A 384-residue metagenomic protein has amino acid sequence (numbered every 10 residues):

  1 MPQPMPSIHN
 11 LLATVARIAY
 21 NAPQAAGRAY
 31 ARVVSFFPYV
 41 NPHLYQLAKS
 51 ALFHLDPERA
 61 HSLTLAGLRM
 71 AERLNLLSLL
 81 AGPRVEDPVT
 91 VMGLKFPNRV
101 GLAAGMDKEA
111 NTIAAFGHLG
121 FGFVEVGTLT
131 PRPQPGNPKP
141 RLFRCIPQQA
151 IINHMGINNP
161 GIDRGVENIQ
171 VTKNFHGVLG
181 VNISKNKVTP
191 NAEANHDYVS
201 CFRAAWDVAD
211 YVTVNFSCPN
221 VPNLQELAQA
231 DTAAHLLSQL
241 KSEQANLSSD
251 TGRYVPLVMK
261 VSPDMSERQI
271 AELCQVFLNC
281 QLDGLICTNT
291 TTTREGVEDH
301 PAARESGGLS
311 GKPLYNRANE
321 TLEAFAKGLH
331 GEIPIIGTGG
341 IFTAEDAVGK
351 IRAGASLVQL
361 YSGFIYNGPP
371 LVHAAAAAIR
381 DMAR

Functional and structural regions predicted by a protein language model:
L65, R69-A71, L76-G82, C218-T232 (+3 more regions): Glycine/Thr-rich beta-alpha phosphate-binding loop at enzyme active sites
A104-D107, V261-E267, P334-E345: Glycine-rich beta-to-alpha transition loops that act as phosphate-gripper elements at the mouths of alpha/beta enzyme
T112-I113, E267-F277, F342-A355: Catalytic cores of alpha/beta
E125-P131, I286-T291, G349-A374: Glycine-rich phosphate-binding active-site loops on the catalytic face of alpha/beta enzymes
G127, R132-G177: A gly/proline- and charged-residue-enriched helix-loop-helix capping module
N137-P147, G296-G307, I365-R384: C-terminal helical cap(s) of enzyme catalytic domains, especially alpha/beta-barrels
N168, T172, H176, D231-S249 (+2 more regions): Alpha-helix-loop-beta-strand connector modules within alpha/beta enzyme cores
N186-Y198, E226, V258-L278: Active-site glycine- and acidic-residue-rich loops that bind and position anionic ligands or nucleotide-like cofactors
